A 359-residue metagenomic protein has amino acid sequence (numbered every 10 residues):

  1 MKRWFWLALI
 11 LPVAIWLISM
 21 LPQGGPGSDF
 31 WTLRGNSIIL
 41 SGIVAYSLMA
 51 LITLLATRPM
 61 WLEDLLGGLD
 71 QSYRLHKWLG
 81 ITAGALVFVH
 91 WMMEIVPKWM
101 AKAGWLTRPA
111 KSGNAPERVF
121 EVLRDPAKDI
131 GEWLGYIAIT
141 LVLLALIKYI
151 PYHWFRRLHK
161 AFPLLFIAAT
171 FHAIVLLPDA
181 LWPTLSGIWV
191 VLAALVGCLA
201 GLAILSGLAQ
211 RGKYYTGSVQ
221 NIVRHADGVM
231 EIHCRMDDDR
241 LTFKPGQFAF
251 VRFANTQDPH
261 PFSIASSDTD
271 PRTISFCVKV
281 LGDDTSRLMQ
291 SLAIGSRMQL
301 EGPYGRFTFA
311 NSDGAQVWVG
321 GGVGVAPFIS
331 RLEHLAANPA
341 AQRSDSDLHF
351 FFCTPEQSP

Functional and structural regions predicted by a protein language model:
M1, L17, G35: Extended interaction regions within the primary functional domain
M1-I10: N-terminal membrane topogenic signal
I15-P22, G42, Y46-M49, P59-L69 (+3 more regions): FNR/FR-type flavoprotein reductase catalytic core
S19-M20, G25, Q257-H260: Surface-exposed loop/edge segments in extracytoplasmic proteins
Q23-S37: Membrane-interface interhelical loops and short amphipathic "cap" helices that link adjacent transmembrane segments
N36, L40-L51, S263: Early transmembrane hairpin module of multi-pass membrane proteins
L54-A56: Short, contiguous, well-structured surface segments enriched in hydrophobic/aromatic residues
G207, R211-Q299, A336, R343-H349 (+1 more regions): Ferredoxin-reductase
